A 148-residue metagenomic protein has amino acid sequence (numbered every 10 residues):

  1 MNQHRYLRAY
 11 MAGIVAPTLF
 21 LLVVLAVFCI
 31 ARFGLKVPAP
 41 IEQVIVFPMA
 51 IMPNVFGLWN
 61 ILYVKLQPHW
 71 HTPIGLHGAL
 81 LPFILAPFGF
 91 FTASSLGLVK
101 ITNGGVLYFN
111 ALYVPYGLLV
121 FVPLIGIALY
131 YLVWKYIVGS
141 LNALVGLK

Functional and structural regions predicted by a protein language model:
M1-M52: N-terminal signal-anchor transmembrane alpha-helix
H4, R8, A39, Q43 (+4 more regions): Juxtamembrane/transmembrane-helix boundary motifs in multi-pass membrane proteins
V23-V27, V55-W59, Y130, W134-V138: Alpha-helical transmembrane segments of polytopic integral membrane proteins, especially the permease/helical cores
A26-V37, T92-G105: Juxtamembrane "helix-exit" motif on the non-cytosolic side of transmembrane helices
R32, K36, V64-P68, N142-L147: Perimembrane helix-loop junctions in membrane proteins
V44-F47, H77-P82, P115-I127: Pore-lining and gate-forming transmembrane alpha-helices of multi-pass membrane transport proteins
G57-S95: Loop-to-transmembrane helix junctions at the membrane interface
T102-K148: Alpha-helical membrane-associated segments of multi-pass integral membrane proteins
